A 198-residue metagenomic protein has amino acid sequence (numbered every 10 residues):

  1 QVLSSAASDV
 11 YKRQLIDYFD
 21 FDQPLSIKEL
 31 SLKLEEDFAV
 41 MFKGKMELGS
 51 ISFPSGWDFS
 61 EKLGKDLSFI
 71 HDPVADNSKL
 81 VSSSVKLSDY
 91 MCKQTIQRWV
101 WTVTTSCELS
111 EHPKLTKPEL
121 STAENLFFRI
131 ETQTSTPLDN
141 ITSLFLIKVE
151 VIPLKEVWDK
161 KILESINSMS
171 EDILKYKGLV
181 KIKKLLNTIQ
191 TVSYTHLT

Functional and structural regions predicted by a protein language model:
Q1-A7, Y11, Y194-T198: Single conserved hydrophobic/aromatic residue that forms the stacking wall/gate of nucleotide- or nucleobase-binding
S5-I70: Extended, low-hydrophobicity segments enriched in charged/polar residues
E35-D37, R98-V100, F127, T142-L146: Extracellular structured ligand-interaction cores
V40-F42, T105, V149: Hydrophobic side chains in beta-strands
E47-L48, H112, L154-K155: Eukaryotic short linear interaction motifs
S52-E131, S135: Long, positively charged binding patches that form subdomain-scale interaction surfaces for polyanionic ligands
F128-S193, L197: Long, compositionally biased interface segments
